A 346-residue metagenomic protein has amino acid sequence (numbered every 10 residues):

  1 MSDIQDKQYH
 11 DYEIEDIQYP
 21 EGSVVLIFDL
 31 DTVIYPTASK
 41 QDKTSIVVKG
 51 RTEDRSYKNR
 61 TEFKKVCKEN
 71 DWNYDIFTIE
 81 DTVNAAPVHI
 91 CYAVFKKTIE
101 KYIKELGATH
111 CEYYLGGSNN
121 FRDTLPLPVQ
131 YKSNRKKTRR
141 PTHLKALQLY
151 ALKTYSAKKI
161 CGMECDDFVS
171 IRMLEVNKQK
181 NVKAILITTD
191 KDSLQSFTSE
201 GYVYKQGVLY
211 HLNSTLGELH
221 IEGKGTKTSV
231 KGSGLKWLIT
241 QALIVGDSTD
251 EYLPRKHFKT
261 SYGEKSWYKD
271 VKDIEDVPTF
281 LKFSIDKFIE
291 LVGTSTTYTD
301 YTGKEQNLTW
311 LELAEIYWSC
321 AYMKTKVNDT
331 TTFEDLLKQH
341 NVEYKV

Functional and structural regions predicted by a protein language model:
S2-E15, T78, A108, S133-K345: Extended two-metal-dependent nuclease catalytic cores across DNA- and RNA-processing enzymes
D3-Y12, D16-V182, T198-H211: Noncatalytic, basic helical substrate-engagement surface that gates or grips nucleic-acid strands
